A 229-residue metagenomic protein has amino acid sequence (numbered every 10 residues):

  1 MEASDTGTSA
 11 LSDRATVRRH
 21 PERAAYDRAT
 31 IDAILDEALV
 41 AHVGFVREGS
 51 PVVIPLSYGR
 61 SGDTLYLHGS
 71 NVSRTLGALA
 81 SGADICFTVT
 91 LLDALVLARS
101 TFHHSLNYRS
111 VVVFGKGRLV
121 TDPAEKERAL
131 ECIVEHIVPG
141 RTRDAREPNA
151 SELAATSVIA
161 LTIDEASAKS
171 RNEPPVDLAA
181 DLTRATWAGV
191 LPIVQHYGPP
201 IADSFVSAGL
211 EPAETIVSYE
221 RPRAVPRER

Functional and structural regions predicted by a protein language model:
M1-A15, T121, E125-R229: C-terminal edge-of-domain segments
M1-V17, R60-V72, Y108-G117: N-terminal short leaders/motifs
L11-Y66, G77: An N-terminal domain-cap segment
L39, I54, S61-D63, S81-I85 (+3 more regions): A generic structural signal for short beta-strands and their flanking turns/coil linkers
H42-V46, R99-T101, G117-D122, T142-N149: Short helix-to-loop capping/linker segments positioned immediately adjacent to catalytic or ligand/cofactor-binding
T64-Y66, C86, A160, K169: General beta-strand recognition
N71-C132: Short, structured beta-strand-loop surface elements
